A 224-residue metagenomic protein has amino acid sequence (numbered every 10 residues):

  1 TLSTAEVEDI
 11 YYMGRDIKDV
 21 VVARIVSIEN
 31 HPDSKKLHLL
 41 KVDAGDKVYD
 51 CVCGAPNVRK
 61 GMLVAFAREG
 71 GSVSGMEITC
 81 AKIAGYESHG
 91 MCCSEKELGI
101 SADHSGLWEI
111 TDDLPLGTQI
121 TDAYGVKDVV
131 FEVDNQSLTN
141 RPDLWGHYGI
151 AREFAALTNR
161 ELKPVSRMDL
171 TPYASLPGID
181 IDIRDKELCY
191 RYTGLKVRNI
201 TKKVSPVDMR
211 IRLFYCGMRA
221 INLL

Functional and structural regions predicted by a protein language model:
T1-S175: Phosphate-backbone binding interfaces of nucleic-acid-interacting proteins
N30, L162-L224: Glycine/proline-enriched, intrinsically flexible loops and inter-domain linkers
